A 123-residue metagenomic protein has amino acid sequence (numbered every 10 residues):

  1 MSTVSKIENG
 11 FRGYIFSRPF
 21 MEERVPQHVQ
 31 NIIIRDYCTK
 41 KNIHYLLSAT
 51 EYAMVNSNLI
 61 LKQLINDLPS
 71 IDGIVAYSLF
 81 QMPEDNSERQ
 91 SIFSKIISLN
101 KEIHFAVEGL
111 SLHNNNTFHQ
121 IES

Functional and structural regions predicted by a protein language model:
M1-S123: Short, structured surface patches at the beginning of a domain
